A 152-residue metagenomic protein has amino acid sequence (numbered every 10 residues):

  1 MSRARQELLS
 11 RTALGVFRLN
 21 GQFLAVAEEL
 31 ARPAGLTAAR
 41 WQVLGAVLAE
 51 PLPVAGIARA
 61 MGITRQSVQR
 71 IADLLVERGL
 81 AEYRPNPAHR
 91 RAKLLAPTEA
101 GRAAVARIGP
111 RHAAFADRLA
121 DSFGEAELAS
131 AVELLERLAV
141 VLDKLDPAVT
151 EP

Functional and structural regions predicted by a protein language model:
M1-A34, A126, P152: N-terminal leader segment of winged-helix/HTH proteins
M1-A4, A126-P152: C-terminal regulatory/oligomerization modules of transcriptional regulators
R11, G15, Q22, V26 (+3 more regions): Pre-recognition alpha-helix immediately N-terminal to the DNA-recognition helix within helix-turn-helix or winged-helix
L19, F23-V26, L30, M61 (+2 more regions): Alpha-helical linker/hinge and terminal dimerization helices associated with HTH transcriptional regulators
L24, D73-E133: Charged, amphipathic alpha-helical coiled-coil/dimerization segments
A25-S67, T150-P152: N-terminal helix-turn-helix DNA-binding core of bacterial DNA-binding proteins
L44, I57, A72-R78: Basic amphipathic alpha-helical segments that dock to polyanions
G45-A49, G109, E136: Short, locally clustered residues in the helix-turn-helix/winged-helix DNA-binding domain
